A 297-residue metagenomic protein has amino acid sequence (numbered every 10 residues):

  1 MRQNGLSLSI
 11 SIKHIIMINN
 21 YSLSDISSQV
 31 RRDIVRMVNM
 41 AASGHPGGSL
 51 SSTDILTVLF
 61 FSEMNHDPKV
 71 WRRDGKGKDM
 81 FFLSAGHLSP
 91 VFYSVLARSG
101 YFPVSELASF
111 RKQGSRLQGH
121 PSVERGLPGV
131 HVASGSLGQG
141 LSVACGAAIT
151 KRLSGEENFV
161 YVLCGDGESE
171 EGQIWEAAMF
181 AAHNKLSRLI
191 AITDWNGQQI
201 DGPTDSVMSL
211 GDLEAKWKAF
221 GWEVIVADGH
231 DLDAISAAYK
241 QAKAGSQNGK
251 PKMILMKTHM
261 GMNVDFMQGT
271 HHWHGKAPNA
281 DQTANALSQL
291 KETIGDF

Functional and structural regions predicted by a protein language model:
N4-I16: Short, Lys/Arg-enriched N-terminal segments with co-localized hydrophobic residues within the first ~10-30 amino acids
S27-S43, D194-N196: N-terminal capping segment at the start of a domain
I34-V38, S49-H183: Cofactor-binding active-site loop characterized by glycine-rich and histidine/acidic residues
D54, H87-L88, N196-G197, K257-G261: Glycine-rich beta-alpha junction loops
D79-F81, N158-V162, L189, N248-M256: Generic beta-sheet signal
L127-G129, A133-S136, L141-G245: Thiamine diphosphate
L232, A238-F297: Glycine/aspartate-rich loop-and-adjacent alpha/beta segment that forms the canonical ThDP
